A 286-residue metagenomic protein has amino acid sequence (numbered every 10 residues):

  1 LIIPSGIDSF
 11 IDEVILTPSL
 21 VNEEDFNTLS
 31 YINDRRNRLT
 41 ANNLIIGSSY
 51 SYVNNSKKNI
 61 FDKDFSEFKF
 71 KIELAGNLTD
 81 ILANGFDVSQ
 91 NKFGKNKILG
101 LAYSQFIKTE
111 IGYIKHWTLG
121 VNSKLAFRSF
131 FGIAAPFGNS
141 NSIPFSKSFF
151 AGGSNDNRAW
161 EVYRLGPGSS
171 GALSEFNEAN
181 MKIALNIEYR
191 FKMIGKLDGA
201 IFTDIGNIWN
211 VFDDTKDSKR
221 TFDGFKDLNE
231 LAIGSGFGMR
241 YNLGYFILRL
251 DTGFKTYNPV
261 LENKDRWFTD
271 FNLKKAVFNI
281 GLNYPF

Functional and structural regions predicted by a protein language model:
I2-F191, F202-F212, K216-S218, G224: C-terminal outer-membrane beta-barrel translocator/porin domains of Gram-negative envelope proteins and their
K63-F65, G120-K124, I194-K196, L243-I247 (+1 more regions): Strand-connecting loop/turn motifs
F70, I187, M239, A276-N279: Subset of outer-membrane beta-barrel
G199-F202, I247-G253: Conserved active-site loop/cleft motifs that coordinate metal ions or position small ligands
D204-G206, G236, R240, T256-Y257 (+1 more regions): Flexible, small/polar- and glycine-enriched "cap/hinge" segments at structural transition points
I205, K255-A276, I280: C-terminal/domain-terminus segments
D217-L243: Strand-loop-strand
Y241-G244, N272-F286: Outer-membrane beta-barrel "beta-signal"
